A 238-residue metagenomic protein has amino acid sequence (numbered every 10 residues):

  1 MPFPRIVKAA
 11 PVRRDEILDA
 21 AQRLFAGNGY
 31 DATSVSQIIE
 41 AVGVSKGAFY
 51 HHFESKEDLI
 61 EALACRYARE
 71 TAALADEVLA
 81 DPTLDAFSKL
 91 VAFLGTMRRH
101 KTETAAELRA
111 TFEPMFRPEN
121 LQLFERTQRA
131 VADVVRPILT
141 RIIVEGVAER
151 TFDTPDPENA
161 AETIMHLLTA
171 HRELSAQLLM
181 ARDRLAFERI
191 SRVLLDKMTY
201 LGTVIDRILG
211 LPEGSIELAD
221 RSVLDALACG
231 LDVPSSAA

Functional and structural regions predicted by a protein language model:
M1-P2, D133-E149, L167, E173-A238: C-terminal peripheral helix-coil segments that are non-catalytic and often amphipathic
F3-V7: Short Lys/Arg-rich basic patches
E16, L24-D58, A62-R66: Helix-turn-helix
G27-D31, P82, E149: Short coil/turn segments at alpha/beta junctions that flank glycine-rich nucleotide-binding fingerprints
A62, R66, D76-A110, E158-I164 (+1 more regions): Hydrophobic alpha-helical connector segments
E70, L74, H100-L108, G146 (+1 more regions): A short secondary-structure junction motif
E103-F152, D156-E162, F187-I190: Short secondary-structure transition hinges
